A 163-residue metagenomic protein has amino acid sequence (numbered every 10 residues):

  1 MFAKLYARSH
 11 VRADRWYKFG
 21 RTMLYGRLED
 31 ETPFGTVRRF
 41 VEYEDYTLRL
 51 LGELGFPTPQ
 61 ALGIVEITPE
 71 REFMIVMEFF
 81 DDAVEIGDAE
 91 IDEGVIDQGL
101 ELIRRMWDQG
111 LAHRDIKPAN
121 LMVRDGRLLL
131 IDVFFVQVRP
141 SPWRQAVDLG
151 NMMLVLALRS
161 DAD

Functional and structural regions predicted by a protein language model:
M1-E78, D108: Conserved ATP-binding subdomain of kinase catalytic cores across diverse folds
R8, D82, L128, F135-P140: Activation segment
R15-Y17, I86-A89, S141-P142: Short acidic, glycine/proline-rich loop/turn micro-motifs
F40, P69, V95, S141-R144: Residue-level marker of regulatory loop/turn positions in helix-turn-helix DNA-binding domains and in histidine
V41-T58, A83-A119, R127: Conserved kinase catalytic-core helix
P69, V123-G126: Activation-loop N-terminal segment of eukaryotic-like protein kinases
F73-F79, R127-D132: A short beta-strand motif that forms the metal-chelation/ATP-contact edge of phosphoryl-transfer active sites
I131-D163: C-lobe/activation-segment region of protein kinase-like
